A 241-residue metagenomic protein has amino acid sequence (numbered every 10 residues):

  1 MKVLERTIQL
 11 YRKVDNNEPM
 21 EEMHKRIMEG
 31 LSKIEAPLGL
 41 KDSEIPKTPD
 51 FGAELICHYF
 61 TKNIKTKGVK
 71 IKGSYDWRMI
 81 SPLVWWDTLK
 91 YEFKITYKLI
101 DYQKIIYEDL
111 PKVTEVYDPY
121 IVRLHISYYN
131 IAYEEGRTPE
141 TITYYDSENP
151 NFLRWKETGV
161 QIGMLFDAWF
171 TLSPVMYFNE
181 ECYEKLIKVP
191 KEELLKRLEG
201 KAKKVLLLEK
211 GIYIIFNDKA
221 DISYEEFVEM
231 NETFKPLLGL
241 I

Functional and structural regions predicted by a protein language model:
M1-D42, A132-I241: C-terminal interaction module
I34-T141: Internal, hydrophobic cores of structured domains that mediate oligomerization or house catalytic pockets within large
